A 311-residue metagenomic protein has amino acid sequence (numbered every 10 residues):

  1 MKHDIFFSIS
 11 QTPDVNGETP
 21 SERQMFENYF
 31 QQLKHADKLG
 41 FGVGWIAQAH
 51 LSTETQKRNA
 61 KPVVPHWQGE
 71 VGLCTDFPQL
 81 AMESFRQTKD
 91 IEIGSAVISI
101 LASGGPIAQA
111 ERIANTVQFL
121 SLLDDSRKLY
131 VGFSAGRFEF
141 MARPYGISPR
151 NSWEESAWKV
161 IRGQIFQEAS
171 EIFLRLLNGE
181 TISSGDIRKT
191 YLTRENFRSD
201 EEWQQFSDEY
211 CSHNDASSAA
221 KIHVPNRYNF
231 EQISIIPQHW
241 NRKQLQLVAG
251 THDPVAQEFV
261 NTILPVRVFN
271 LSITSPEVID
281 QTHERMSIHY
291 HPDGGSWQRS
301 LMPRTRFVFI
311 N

Functional and structural regions predicted by a protein language model:
M1-T88: N-terminal beta1-alpha1-beta2 module of alpha/beta enzyme domains
H3-F7, G44-I46, I91-A96, R127-A135 (+3 more regions): Hydrophobic faces of well-ordered beta-strands that scaffold small-molecule active sites in alpha/beta enzyme cores
S8-T12, A49, I98-I100, S134-F138 (+5 more regions): Active-site beta-loop-alpha junctions enriched in small/polar residues
V15-S21, V64-G72, E92-P106, A157-V160: The substrate-binding groove and active-site-proximal loops of carbohydrate-active enzymes, especially glycoside
D37-K38, M82-D90, T116-K128, F259-I263 (+1 more regions): Acidic (Asp/Glu)-rich catalytic clusters
H50-E54, E70-T75, I100-I107, S272-Q281 (+1 more regions): Acidic-and-aromatic substrate-binding clefts and catalytic sites of carbohydrate-active enzymes
S103-E258, I263: Internal, glycine-rich beta/alpha segment that forms the wall or movable "lid" of small-molecule/cofactor binding
V268-N311: Long, well-ordered mid-to-C-terminal structural blocks that present hydrophobic/aromatic surfaces
